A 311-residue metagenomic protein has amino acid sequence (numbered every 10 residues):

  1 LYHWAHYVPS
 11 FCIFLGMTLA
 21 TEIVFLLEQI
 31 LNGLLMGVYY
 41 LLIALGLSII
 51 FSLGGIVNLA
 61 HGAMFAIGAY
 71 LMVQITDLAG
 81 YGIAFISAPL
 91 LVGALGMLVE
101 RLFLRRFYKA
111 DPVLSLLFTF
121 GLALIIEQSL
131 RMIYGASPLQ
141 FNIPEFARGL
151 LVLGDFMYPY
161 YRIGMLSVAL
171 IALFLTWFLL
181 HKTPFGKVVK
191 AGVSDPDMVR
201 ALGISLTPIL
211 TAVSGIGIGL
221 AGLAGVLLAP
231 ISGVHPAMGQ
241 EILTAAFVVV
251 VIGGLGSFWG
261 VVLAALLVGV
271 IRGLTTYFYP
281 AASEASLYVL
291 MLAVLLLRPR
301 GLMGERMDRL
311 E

Functional and structural regions predicted by a protein language model:
Y2-H6, F11-G16, F25, L102 (+4 more regions): Cytosolic-side transmembrane-helix boundaries in multi-pass membrane proteins
Y2-L42, L71, L78-I83, A110-S115 (+5 more regions): Membrane-interfacial amphipathic/re-entrant helices at transmembrane-helix boundaries
M36, F156-V234, F258-L263: Helix-loop-helix "hairpin" substructures at the membrane interface of multi-pass membrane proteins
Y40, G80-L90, T211-A221, G225-M291: Transmembrane alpha-helical segments in multi-pass inner-membrane proteins
S52-V57, A94-S137, L179-F185, A191 (+2 more regions): Short loop segments and helix-boundary regions at transmembrane helix junctions of multi-pass inner-membrane proteins
L53-L98, L102, F107: Membrane-embedded helix boundary and interhelical linker motif in transport proteins
A69, V73, P89-L95, F120-S129 (+5 more regions): Hydrophobic core segments of alpha-helical transmembrane domains in multi-pass membrane transport and ion-translocation
R106-F107, D111-K182, P208-A212, L274 (+2 more regions): Transmembrane helix-bundle core of multi-pass membrane transporters and related energy-transducing complexes
